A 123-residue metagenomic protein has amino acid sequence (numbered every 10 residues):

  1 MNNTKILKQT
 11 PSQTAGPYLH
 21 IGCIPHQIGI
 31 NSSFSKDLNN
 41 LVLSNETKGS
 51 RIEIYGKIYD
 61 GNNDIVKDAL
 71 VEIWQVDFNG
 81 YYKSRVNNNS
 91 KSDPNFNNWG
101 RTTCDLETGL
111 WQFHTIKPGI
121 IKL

Functional and structural regions predicted by a protein language model:
M1-L123: Beta-strand-dominated extracellular/periplasmic modules and repeats in secreted or surface-exposed proteins
